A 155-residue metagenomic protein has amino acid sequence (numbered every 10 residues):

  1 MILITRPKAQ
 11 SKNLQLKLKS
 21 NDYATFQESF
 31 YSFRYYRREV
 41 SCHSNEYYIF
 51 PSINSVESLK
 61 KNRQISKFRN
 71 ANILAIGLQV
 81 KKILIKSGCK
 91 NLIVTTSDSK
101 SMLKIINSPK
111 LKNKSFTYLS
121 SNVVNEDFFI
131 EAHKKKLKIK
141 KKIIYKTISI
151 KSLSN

Functional and structural regions predicted by a protein language model:
M1-N155: Signature of uroporphyrinogen-III synthase
